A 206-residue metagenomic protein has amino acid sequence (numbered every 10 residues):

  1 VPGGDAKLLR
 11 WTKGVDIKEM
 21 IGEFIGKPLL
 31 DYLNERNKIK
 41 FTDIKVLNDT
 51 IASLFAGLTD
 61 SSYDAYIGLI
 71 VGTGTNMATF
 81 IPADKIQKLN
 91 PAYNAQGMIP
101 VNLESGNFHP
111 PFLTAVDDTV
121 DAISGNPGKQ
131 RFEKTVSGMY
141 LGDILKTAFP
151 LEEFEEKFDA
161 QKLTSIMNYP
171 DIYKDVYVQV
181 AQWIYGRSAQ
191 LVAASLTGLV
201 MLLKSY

Functional and structural regions predicted by a protein language model:
P2-S61, A65-I67, A83-P111: Glycine-rich phosphate-binding loop and adjoining helix at the ATP-binding site of ATP-dependent phosphoryl-transfer
D31-N34, L58-S61, N94, N107-H109 (+1 more regions): ATP-binding/phosphotransfer module of carbohydrate and carboxylate kinases, centering on a glycine-rich
I67-L69, E133: Short, flexible coil/turn micro-motifs enriched in small/turn-prone residues
A78-P82: Short beta-strand-to-turn element immediately C-terminal to the catalytic PLP-Schiff-base lysine in fold type I
